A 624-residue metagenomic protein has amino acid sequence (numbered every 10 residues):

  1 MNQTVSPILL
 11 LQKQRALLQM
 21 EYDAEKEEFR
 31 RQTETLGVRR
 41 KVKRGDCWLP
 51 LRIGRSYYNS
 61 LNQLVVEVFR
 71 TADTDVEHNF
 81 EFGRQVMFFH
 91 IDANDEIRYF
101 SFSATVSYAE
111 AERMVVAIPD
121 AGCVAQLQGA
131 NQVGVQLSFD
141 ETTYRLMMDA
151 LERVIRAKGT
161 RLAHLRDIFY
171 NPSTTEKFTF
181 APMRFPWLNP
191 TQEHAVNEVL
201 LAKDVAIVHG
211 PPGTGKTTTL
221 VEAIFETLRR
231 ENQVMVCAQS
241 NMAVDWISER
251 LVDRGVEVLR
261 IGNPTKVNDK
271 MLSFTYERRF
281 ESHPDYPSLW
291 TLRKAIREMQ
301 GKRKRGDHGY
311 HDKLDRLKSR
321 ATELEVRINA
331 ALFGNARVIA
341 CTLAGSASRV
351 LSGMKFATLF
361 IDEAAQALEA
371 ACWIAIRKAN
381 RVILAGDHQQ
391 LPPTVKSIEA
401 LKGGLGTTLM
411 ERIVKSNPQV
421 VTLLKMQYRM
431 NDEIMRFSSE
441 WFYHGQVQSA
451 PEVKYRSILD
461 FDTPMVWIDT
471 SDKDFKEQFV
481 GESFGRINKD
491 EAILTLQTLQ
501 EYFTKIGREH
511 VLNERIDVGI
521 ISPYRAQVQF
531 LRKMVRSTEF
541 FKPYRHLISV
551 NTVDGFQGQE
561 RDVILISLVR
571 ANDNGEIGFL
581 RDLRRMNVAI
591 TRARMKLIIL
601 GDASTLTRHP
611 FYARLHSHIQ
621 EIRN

Functional and structural regions predicted by a protein language model:
M1-F82, M114: A helicase ATPase "motif cassette" and its flanking acidic/Ser/Thr-rich regulatory loops
N2-R15, D73-N197, D253, K270-K294 (+1 more regions): Pre-ATPase regulatory/linker segments immediately N-terminal to the P-loop/RecA-like helicase/translocase core
F178-F180, F225, Q233, C237 (+6 more regions): Conserved P-loop NTPase motor core of helicases/translocases
R184-D204, T219, C341, I487: N-terminal pre-P-loop "Q-motif" helix
T191, A202-V208, N232-Q233, R337: Pre-Walker A (Motif I) flank of P-loop NTPase domains
K203-A223, G558: Walker A/P-loop
G210, N263, E363: The Walker A (P-loop) glycine that initiates the GxxxxGKT/S ATP-binding motif of P-loop NTPases
R230-N232, S240, A330, A344-N624: Conserved helicase motor core of SF1/SF2 NTP-dependent helicases
